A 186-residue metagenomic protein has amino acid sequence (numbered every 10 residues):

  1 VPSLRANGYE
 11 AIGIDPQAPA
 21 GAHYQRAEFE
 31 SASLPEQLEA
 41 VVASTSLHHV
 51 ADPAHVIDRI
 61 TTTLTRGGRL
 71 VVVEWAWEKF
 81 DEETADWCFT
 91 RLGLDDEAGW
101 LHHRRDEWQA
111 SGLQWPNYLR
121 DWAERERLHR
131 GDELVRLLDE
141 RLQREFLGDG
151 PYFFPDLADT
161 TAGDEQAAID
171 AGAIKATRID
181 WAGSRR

Functional and structural regions predicted by a protein language model:
V1-S33: Class I SAM-dependent methyltransferase SAM/SAH-binding core
L38-E39: Conserved acidic residues
V42: A conserved beta-strand element that flanks and buttresses the S-adenosyl-L-methionine
T45-S46, E74: Short catalytic micro-motifs in class I SAM-dependent methyltransferases
A54-R69: A short glycine-rich, Lys/Arg-flanked "PGG" loop and its adjoining helix->strand segment in the class I
R69-D106, G163: Conserved class I S-adenosyl-L-methionine
E97-A162: Substrate-binding/catalytic lobe of Class I Rossmann-like enzymes that use SAM or dcSAM, i.e., the mid-to-C-terminal
E140-Q143, T160-R186: Core SAM-dependent methyltransferase catalytic element
